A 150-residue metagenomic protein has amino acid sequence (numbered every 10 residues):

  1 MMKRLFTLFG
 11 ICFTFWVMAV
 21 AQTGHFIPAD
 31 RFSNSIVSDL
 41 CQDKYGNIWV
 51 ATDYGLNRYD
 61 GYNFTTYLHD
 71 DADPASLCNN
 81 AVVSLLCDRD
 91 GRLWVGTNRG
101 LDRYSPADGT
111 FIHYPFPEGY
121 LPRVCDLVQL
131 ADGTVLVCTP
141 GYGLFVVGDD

Functional and structural regions predicted by a protein language model:
M1-D150: Carboxylate-rich, polar loop motifs that coordinate divalent cations or form catalytic acidic clusters
